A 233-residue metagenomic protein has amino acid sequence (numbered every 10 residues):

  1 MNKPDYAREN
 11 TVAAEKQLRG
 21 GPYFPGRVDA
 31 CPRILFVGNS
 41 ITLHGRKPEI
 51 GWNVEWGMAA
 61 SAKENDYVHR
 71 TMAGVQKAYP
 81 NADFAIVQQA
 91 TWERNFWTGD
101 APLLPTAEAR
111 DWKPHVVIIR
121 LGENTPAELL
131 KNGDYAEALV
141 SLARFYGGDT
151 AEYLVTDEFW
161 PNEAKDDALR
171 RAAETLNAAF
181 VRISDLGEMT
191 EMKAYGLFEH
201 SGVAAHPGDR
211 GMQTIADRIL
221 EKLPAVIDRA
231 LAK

Functional and structural regions predicted by a protein language model:
Y6-L35, L43-L130: Conserved SGNH/GDSL esterase-like catalytic core that processes O-acyl groups on lipids and polysaccharides
V37-G38, T156: Short hydrophobic segments within beta-strands
M58-D66, L129-E137, F159-A164, A205-Q213: Soluble non-cytosolic domains of exported or imported proteins
R70-A78, S141-F145, A168-L176, K222: Alpha-helical structural signal in soluble globular domains
D83-A85, E152, N177-A179: Conserved beta-strand segments of alpha/beta enzyme cores
P105-A109, L139-R144, D166: Generic structural signal for well-ordered alpha-helices, preferentially at hydrophobic/aromatic core positions
I118-A127, A143-R171, T175: Active-site segments of SGNH/GDSL-like serine hydrolases that catalyze O-acetyl group transfer/hydrolysis on lipids
F159-K233: Catalytic His-Asp segment of secreted/periplasmic serine-dependent ester chemistry enzymes
